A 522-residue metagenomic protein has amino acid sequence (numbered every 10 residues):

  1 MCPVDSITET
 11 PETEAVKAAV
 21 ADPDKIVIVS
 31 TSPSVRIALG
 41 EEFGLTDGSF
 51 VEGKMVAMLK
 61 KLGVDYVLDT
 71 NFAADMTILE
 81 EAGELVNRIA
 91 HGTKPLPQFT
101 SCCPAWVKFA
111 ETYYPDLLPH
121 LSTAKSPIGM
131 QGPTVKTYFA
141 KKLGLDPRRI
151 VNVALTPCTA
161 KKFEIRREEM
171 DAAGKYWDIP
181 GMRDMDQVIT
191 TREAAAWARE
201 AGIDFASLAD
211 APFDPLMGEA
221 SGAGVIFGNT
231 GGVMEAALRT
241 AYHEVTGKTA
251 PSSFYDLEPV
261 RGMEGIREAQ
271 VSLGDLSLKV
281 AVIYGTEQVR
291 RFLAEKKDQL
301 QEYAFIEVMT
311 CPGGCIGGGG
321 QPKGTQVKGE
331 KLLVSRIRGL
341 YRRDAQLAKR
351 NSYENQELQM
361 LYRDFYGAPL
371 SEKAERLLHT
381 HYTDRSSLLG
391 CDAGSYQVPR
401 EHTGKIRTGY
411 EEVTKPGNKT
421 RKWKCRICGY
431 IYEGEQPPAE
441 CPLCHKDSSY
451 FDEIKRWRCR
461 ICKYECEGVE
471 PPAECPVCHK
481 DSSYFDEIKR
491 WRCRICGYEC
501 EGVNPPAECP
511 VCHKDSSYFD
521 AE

Functional and structural regions predicted by a protein language model:
M1-D5, T310, R426-E440, R460-P476 (+1 more regions): Cysteine-centered iron-sulfur cluster-binding motifs in ferredoxin-type domains/subunits of redox enzymes
M1-T13, P438-S449, P472, P476-S483 (+1 more regions): Iron-sulfur cluster-binding cysteine motifs and their immediate structural context in ferredoxin-like electron-transfer
T8-E12, T420, F451-R458, F485-R490: Short domain-boundary/entry signatures in modular proteins, especially in secreted/extracellular architectures
E9-P416: Iron-sulfur-associated redox domains of electron-transfer enzymes in respiratory and anaerobic energy metabolism
L96, L155, F305-V308, K422 (+5 more regions): Residues immediately within or flanking Cys/His clusters that coordinate Zn2+ in small zinc-binding modules
R267-G274, C425, C459, W491-R494: Generic recognition of long tandem-repeat/solenoid scaffolds
